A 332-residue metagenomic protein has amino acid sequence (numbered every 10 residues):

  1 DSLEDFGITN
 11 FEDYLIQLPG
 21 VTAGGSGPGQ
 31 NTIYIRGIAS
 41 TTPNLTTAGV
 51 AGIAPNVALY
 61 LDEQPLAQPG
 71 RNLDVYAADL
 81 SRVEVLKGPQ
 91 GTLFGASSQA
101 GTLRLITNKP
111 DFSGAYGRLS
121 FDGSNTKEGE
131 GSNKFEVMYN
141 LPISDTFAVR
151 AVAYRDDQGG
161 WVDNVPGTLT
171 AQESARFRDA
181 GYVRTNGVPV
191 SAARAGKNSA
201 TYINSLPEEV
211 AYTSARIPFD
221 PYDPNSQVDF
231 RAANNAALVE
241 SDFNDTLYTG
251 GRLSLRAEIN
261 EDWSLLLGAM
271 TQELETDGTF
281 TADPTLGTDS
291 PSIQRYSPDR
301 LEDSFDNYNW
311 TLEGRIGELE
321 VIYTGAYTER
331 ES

Functional and structural regions predicted by a protein language model:
L3, L15, V83-G88, L103-L105 (+1 more regions): Non-catalytic regulatory/gating segments with a bias toward low-complexity or hydrophobic composition
I8, F112, I143-S144, E258-D262 (+1 more regions): Outer-membrane beta-barrel channels and translocator barrels
E12-Q64: Extracytoplasmic beta-strand/coil segments of soluble accessory domains associated with Gram-negative outer-membrane
T32-Y34, T47, S98-D122, N133-M138: N-terminal periplasmic accessory domains that precede and gate Gram-negative outer-membrane beta-barrel machines
T47-G52, N56-K87, F177-G181: Short acidic/polar hinge/loop motifs at secondary-structure boundaries that mediate gating or recognition
K127-T276, D306-N307: Transmembrane beta-barrel wall of Gram-negative outer-membrane proteins
P166-A175, Q272, T281-P291, T328 (+1 more regions): Flexible, surface-exposed loop regions and adjacent strand-edge segments of Gram-negative outer-membrane beta-barrel
S264, G268-F305: Flexible loop and strand-edge segments within Gram-negative outer membrane beta-barrel domains
